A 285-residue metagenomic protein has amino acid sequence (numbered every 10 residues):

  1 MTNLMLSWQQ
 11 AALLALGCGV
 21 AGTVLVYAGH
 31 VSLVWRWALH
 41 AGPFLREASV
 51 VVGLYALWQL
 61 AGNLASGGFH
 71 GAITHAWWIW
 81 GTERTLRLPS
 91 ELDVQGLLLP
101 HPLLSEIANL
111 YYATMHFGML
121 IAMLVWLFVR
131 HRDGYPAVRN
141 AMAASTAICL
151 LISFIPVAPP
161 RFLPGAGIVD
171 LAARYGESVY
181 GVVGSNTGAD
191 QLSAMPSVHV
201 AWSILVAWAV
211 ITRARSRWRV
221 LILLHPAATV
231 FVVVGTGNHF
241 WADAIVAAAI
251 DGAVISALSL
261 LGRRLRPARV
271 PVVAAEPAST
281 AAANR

Functional and structural regions predicted by a protein language model:
M1-D190, W208-L224, A228-G235, W241-R285: Terminal transmembrane helix and immediately flanking juxtamembrane interfaces of multi-pass membrane proteins
D190-W202: Membrane-interface micro-motifs in multi-pass membrane enzymes
L205: Catalytic cores of peptidoglycan-degrading enzymes
